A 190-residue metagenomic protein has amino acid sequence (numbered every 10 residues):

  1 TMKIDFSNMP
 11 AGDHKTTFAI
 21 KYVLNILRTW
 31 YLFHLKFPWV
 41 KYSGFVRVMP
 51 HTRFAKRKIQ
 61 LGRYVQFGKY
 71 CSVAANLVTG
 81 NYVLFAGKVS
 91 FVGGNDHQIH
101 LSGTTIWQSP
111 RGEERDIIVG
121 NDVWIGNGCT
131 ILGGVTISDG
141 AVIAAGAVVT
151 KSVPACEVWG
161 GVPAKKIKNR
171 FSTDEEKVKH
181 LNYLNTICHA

Functional and structural regions predicted by a protein language model:
T1-P38, Y82, D96-S102, S109-P110 (+6 more regions): Terminal amphipathic alpha-helical/low-complexity segments used for targeting or macromolecular assembly
L32, V40-A55: N-terminal segments that cap or nucleate solenoid repeat domains
T52-L61, Q66-V135, V162, R170-F171: Flexible, glycine/small-residue-enriched loop-and-beta-strand segment within the central core of proteins
S90, V148, V158: Conserved sequence/active-site signature of Rossmann-fold short-chain dehydrogenase/reductase
L132, V142-A144: A generic "structured core" feature
K151: Short helix N-cap motif at coil->helix boundaries in the Bergerat
P154: Catalytic beta-strand/loop signature of glycosyltransferases that borders the donor
